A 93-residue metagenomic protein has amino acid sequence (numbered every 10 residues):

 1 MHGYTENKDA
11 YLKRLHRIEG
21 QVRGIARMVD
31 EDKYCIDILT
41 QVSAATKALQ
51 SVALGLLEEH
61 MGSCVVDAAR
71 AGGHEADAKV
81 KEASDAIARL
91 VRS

Functional and structural regions predicted by a protein language model:
M1-S93: Solvent-exposed interaction patches of small proteins and small membrane subunits
